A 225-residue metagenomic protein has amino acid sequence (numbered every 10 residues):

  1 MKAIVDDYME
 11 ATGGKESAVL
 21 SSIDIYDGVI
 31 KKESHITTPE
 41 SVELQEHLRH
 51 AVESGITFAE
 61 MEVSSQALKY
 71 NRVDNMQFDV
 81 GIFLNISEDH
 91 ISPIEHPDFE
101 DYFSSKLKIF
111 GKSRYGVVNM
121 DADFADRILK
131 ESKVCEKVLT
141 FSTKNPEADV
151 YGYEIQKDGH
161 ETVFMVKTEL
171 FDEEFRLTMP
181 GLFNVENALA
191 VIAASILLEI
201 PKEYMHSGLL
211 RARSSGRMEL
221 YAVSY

Functional and structural regions predicted by a protein language model:
M1-M120, F124-K137, T168, L189 (+1 more regions): Phosphate-binding loop of NTP-binding sites
S41, E95-F103, C135-Y225: Adenine nucleotide phosphate-binding catalytic loops in nucleotide-utilizing enzymes
